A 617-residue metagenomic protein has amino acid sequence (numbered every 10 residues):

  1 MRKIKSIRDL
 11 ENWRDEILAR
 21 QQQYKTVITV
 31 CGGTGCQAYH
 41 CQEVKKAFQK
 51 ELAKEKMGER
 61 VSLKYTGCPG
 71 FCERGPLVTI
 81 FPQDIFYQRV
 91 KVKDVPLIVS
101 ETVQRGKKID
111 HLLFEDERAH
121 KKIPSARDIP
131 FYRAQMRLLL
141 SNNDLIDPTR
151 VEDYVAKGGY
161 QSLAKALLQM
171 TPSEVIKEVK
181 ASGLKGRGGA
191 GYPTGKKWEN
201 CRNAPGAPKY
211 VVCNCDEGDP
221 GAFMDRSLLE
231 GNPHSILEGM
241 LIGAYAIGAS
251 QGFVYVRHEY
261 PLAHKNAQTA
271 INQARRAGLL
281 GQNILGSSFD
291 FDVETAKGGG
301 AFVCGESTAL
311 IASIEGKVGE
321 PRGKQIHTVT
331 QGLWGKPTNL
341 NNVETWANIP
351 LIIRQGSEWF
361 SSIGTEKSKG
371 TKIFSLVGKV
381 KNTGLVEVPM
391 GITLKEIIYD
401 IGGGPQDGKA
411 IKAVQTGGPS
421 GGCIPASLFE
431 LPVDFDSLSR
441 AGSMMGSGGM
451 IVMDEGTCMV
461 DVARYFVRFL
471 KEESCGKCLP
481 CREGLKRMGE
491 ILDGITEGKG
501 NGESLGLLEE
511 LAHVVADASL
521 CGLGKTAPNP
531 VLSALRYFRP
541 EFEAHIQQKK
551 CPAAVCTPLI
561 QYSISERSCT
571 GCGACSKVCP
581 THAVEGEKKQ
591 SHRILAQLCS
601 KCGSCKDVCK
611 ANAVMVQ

Functional and structural regions predicted by a protein language model:
R2-T26, C41-Y65, P82-H111, D153 (+10 more regions): Ferredoxin-type iron-sulfur electron-transfer modules in oxidoreductases and energy-metabolism complexes
V30-G32, I146-Q161, C213-D225, T328-L333 (+2 more regions): Gly-rich Lys/Arg/Thr-decorated short loops/hinges at beta-loop-alpha junctions or inter-strand turns that position
G33-Q37, V179-C201, G300-A312, G316 (+2 more regions): Conserved phosphate/anionic-ligand binding catalytic regions in large, soluble enzymes, centered on
R74-T79, P480-K486, I564, A574-R593 (+1 more regions): Iron-sulfur cluster-binding cysteine motifs and their immediate structural context in ferredoxin-like electron-transfer
L113-A181, G335, N341-G356: Flexible inter-domain linker/hinge segments
A134-Q135, H264-M390, G402: Hydrophobic alpha-helical positions that pack around
A164-P205, S361-S362, K367, S375 (+3 more regions): Accessory "access/gating" subregions that flank catalytic or transport cores
G239-L241, G391-Q406: Short amphipathic, charge-patterned alpha-helical segments
